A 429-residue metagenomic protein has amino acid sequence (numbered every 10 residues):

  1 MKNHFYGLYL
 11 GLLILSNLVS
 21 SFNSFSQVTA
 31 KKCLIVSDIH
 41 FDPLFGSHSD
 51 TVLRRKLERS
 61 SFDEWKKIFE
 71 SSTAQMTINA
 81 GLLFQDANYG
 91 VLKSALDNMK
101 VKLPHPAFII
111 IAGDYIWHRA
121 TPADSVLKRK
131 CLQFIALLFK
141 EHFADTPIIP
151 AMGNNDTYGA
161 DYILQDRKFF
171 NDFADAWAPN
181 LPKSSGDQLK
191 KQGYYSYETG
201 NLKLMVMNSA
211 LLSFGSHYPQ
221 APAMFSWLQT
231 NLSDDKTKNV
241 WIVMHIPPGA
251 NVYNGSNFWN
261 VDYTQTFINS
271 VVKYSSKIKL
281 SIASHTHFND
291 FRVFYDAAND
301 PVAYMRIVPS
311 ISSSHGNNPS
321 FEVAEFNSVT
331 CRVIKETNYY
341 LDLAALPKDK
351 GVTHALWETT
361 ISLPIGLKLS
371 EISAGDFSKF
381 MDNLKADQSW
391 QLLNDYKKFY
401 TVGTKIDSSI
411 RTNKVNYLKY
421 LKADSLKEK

Functional and structural regions predicted by a protein language model:
M1-Q27: Bacterial Sec-dependent N-terminal signal peptides
Q27-K31, P104, C331-K429: Non-catalytic terminal accessory segments
K31-P43, G81, N201-L212, V243 (+1 more regions): Active-site-proximal beta-strand elements of phosphoester/diester hydrolases
K32-D63: Short, solvent-exposed beta-strand-terminating loops
D38, G113-D114, G153, H245 (+1 more regions): Active-site glycine-centered loops adjacent to acidic/histidine catalytic or metal-binding residues that shape
E64-E70, I78-Q165: Core catalytic region of metal-dependent phosphoesterases/phosphodiesterases, especially metallo-beta-lactamase-like
V101-H105, K203-M205, F214-A303, S320: His/acidic metal-ligating clusters that form di-metal
S125-T230, D262, P301-M305: Extended active-site neighborhood of metal-dependent phosphoesterases/phosphodiesterases
